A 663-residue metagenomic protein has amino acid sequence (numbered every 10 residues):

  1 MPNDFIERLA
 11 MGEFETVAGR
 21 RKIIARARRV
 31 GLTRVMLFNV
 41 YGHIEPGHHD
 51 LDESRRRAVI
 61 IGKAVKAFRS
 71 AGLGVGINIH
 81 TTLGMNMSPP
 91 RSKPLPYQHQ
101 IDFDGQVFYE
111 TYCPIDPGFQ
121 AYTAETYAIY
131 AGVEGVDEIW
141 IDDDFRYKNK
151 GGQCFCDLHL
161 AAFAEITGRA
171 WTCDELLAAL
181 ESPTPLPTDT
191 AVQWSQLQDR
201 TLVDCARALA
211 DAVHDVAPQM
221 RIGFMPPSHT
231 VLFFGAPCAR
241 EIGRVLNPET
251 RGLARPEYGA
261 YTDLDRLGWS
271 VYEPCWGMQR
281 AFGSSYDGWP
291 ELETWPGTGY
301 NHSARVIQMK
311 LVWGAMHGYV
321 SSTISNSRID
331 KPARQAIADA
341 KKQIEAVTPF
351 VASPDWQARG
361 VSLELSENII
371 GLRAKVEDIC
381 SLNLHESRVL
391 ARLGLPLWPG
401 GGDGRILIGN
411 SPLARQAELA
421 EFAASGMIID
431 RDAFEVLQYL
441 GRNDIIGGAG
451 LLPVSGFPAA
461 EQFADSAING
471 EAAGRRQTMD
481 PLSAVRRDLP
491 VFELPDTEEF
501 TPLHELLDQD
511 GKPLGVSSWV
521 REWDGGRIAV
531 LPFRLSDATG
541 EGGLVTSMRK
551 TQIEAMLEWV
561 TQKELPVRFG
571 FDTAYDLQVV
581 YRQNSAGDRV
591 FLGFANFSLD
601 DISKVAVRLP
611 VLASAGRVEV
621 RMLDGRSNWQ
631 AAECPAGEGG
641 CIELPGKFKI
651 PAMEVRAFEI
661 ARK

Functional and structural regions predicted by a protein language model:
P2-E13, G74-G84, W140-D144, A191-A236 (+1 more regions): Aromatic-lined carbohydrate-recognition surfaces of secreted/lumenal glycan-active proteins
D4-E15, H43-A58, G105-A124, L186-D204 (+6 more regions): The substrate-binding groove and active-site-proximal loops of carbohydrate-active enzymes, especially glycoside
G12-R29, G118-Y130, A236-G243, Y272-C275 (+1 more regions): Short, acidic/polar
A18-H43, I129, V133-D137, R251-L253 (+2 more regions): Catalytic domains of carbohydrate-active enzymes, especially glycoside hydrolases
K22-I60, L83-Q106, N149-K150, I337: Aromatic-lined carbohydrate-binding/catalytic grooves of carbohydrate-active enzymes
F38, D137, K148, L202 (+6 more regions): Hydrophobic targeting/anchoring helices
G74-E134, D143, G151, H159 (+2 more regions): Active-site-adjacent "subsite" loops/lids of carbohydrate-active enzymes
W398-P399, I408-I660: A conserved amphipathic helix/loop scaffold that creates a polar/acidic microenvironment used either to coordinate
